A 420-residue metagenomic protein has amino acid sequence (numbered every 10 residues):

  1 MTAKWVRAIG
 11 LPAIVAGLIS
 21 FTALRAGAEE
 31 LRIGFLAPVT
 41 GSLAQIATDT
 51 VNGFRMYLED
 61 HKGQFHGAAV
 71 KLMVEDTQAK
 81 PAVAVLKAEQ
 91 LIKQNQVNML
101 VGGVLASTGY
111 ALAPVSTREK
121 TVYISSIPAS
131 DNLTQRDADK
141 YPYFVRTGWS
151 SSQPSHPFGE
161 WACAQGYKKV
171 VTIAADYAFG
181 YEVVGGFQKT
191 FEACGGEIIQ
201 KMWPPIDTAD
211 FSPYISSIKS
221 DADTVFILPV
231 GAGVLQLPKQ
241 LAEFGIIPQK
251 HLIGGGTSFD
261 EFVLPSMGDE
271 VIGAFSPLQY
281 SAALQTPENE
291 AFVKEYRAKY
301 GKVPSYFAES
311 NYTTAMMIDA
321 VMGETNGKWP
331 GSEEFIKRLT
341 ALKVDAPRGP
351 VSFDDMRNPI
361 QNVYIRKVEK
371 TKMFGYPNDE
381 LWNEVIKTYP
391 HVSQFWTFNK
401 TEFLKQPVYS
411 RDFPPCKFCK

Functional and structural regions predicted by a protein language model:
G10-T22: Bacterial N-terminal signal peptides
E30, Q45-T50, D60, Q64-Q135 (+3 more regions): Beta-alpha junction/loop-to-helix N-cap segments that form part of ligand/metal-binding clefts
L31, T340-K420: Solvent-exposed, acidic/polar segments of extracytosolic/periplasmic ligand-binding ectodomains
G34-R55, E75-A82, V104-L105, I173-Y181 (+2 more regions): Extracytoplasmic "Venus flytrap"
T77, I124, P128-D131, I206-D207 (+2 more regions): Venus flytrap/periplasmic-binding-protein-like
L86, S130-N132, Y141-E243, A282-A291: Extracellular/periplasmic Venus flytrap/periplasmic-binding protein
L91, N95-V104, V122-S126, K169-A174 (+4 more regions): Periplasmic-binding protein-like
Q236, L284-A341: Extracellular/periplasmic ligand-binding modules, especially the Venus flytrap/periplasmic-binding
